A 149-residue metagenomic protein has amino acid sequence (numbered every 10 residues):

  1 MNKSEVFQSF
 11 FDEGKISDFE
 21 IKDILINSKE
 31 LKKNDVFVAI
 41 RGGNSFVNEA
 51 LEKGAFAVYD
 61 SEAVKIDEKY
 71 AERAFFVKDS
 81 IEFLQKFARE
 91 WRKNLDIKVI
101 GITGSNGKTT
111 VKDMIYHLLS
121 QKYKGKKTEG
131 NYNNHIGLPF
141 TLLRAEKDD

Functional and structural regions predicted by a protein language model:
M1-K86: N-terminal leader/targeting and accessory segments in enzymes
E82-D149: Phosphate-binding loop of NTP-binding sites
